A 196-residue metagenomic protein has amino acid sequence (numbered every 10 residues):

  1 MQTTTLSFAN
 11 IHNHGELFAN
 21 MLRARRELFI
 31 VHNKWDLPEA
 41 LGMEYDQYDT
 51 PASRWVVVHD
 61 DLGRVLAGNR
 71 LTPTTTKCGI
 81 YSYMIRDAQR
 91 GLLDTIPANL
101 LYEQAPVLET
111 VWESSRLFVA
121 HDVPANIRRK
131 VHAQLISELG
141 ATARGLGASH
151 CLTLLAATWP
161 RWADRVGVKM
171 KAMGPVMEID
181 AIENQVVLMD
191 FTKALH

Functional and structural regions predicted by a protein language model:
M1-G42, W55-V65, P73: Short amphipathic alpha-helix that is part of the acyltransferase structural core
L41-Q47, G174-M177: Short, solvent-exposed loop/turn elements at beta->coil junctions and helix N-caps that rim active or binding pockets
Y48-V57, G79: A short helix-loop-beta-strand connector motif used in the catalytic cores of GNAT acetyltransferases and, in some
A52-R54, A67, E183: Residues that flank catalytic or metal-binding motifs in active/ligand-binding sites
G63-G68, W112: Glycine-rich phosphate/pyrophosphate-binding loop shared by adenosine-nucleotide-utilizing enzymes
L71-T76, P106: Acetyl-CoA-dependent GNAT
G79-M170, G174-N184, L188: Acyl-donor binding region in acyl/amide transferases
M189-H196: C-terminal helix-cap and adjacent tail motif
